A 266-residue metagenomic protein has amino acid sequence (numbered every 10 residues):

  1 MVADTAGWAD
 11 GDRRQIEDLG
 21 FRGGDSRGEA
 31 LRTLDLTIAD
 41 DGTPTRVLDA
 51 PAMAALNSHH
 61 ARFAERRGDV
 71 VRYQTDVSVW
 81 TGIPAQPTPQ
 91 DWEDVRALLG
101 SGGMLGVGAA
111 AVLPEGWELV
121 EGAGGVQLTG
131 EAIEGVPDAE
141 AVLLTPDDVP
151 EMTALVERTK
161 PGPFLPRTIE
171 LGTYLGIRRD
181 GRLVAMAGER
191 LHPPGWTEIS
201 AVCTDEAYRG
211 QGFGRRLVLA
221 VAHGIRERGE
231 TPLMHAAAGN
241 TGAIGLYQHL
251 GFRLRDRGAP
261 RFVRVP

Functional and structural regions predicted by a protein language model:
T5, E17-G24, G28-L113: N-terminal charged segments
A30-D49, E131-G162: Short amphipathic alpha-helix that is part of the acyltransferase structural core
T81-P87, V202-R209, A237: A short, internal acetyl-CoA/4′-phosphopantetheine-binding micro-motif in the GNAT/acyltransferase core
Q90-D94, G210-G224, I244-G245, H249: Conserved acetyl-CoA-binding loop-helix of GNAT-fold acetyltransferases
V107-A111, G224, L233-I244, P260-P266: Conserved beta-strand-loop-alpha-helix junction that forms the acyl-donor binding cleft
V112-W117, R215, A238-D256: Conserved active-site alpha-helix within GNAT-family acetyltransferase domains
E118-G130, H235, R253-P266: Conserved catalytic-core motifs of GNAT/GCN5-like acyltransferases
P163-T173, R178-C203: A conserved beta-strand-loop-helix scaffold within acyl/acetyltransferase catalytic domains
